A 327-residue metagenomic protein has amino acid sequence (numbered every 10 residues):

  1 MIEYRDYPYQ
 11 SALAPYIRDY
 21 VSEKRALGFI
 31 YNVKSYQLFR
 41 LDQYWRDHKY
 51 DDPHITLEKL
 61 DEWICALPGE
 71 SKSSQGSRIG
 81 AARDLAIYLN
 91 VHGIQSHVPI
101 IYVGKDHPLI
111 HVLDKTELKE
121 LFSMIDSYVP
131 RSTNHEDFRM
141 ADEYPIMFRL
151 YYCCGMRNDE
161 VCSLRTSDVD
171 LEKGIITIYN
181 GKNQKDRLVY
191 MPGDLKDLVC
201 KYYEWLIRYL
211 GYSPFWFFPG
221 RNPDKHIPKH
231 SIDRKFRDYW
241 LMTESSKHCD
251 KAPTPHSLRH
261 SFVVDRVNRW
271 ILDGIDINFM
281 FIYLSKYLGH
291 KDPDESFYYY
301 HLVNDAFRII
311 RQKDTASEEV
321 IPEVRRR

Functional and structural regions predicted by a protein language model:
M1-R327: Conserved catalytic core of the tyrosine transesterase superfamily
